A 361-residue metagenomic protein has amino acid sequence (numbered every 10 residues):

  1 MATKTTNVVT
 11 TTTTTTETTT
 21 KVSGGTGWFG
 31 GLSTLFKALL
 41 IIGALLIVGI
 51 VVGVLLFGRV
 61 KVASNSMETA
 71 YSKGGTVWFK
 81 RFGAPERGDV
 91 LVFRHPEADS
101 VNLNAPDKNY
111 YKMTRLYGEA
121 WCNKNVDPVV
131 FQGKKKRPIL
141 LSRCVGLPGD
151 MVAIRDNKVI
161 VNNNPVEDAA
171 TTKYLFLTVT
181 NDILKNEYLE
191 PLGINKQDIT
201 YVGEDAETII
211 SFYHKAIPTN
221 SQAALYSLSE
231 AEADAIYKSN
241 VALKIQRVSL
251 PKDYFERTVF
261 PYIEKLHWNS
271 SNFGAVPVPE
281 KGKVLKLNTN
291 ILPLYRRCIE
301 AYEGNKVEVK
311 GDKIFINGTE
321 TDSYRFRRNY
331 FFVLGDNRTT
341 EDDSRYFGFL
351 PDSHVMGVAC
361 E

Functional and structural regions predicted by a protein language model:
A2-E361: Extended hydrophobic leader/signal-anchor segments used for secretion and membrane insertion
